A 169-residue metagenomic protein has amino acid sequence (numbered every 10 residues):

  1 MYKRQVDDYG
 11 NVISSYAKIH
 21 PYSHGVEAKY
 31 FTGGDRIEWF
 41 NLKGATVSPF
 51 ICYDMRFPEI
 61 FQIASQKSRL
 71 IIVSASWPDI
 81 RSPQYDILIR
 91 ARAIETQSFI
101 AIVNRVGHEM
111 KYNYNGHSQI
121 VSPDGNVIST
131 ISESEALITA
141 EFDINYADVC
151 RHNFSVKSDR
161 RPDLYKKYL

Functional and structural regions predicted by a protein language model:
M1: Active-site loops and adjacent core secondary-structure elements that bind or stabilize anionic groups
R4-Q66, A75, I80-I87, Y114 (+2 more regions): Active-site catalytic loop in hydrolytic enzyme cores
S15, W39, R105-L169: C-terminal beta-strand edge segments of enzyme domains
M55-I138: CN hydrolase (nitrilase-like) catalytic-core segments centered on the catalytic cysteine and neighboring Lys/Glu
